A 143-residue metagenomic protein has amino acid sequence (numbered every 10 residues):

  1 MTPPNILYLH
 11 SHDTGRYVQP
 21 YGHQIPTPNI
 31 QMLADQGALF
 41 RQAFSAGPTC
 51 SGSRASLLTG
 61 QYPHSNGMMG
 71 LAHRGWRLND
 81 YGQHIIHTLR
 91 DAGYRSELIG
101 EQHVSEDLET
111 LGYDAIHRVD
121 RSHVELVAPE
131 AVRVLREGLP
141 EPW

Functional and structural regions predicted by a protein language model:
M1-W143: Formylglycine-dependent sulfatase
